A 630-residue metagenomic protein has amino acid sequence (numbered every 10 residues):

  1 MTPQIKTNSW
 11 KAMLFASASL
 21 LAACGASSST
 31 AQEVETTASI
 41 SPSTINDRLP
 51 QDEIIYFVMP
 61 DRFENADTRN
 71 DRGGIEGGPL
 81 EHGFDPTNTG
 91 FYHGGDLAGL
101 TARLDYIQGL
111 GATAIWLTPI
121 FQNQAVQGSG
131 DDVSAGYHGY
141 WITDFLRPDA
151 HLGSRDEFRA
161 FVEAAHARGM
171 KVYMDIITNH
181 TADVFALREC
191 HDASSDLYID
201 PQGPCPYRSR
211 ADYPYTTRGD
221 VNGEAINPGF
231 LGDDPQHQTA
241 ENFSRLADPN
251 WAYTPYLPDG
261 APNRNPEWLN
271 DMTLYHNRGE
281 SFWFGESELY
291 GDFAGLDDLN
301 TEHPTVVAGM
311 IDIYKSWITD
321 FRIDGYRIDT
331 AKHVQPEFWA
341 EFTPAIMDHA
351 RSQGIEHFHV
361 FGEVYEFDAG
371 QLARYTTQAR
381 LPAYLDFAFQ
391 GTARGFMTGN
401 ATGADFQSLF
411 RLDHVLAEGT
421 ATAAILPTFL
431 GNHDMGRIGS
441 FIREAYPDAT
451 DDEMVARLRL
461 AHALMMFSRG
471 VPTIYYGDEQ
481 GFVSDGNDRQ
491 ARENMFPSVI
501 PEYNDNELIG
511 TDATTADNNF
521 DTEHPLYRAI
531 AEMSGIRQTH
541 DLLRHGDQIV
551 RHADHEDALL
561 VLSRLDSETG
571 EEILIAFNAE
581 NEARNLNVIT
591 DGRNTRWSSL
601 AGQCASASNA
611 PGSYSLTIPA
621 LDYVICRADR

Functional and structural regions predicted by a protein language model:
M1-F57, R72-E76, H93, A98-T101 (+6 more regions): Carbohydrate-interacting/catalytic domains
D47-E53, D61-I313, D320-F321, F342-Q353 (+3 more regions): Substrate-binding/active-site clefts of carbohydrate-active enzymes
I55-F57, A114, K171-Y173, G325-R327 (+3 more regions): Structural preference for beta-strand elements that scaffold enzyme active sites
V58, I107, L117, F145 (+9 more regions): Conserved, mostly hydrophobic/aromatic
M59-R62, F121, D149-L152, T178-H180 (+9 more regions): Short, flexible loop/turn elements at secondary-structure junctions
F63-R72, G436-G439, N504-N506: Short, solvent-exposed loop/turn elements at domain surfaces
V162, N179-H180, Q202-R245, D312-T422 (+8 more regions): Active-site-proximal helices and loops of the catalytic beta/alpha 8
A423-D451: Active-site clefts of carbohydrate-active enzymes
